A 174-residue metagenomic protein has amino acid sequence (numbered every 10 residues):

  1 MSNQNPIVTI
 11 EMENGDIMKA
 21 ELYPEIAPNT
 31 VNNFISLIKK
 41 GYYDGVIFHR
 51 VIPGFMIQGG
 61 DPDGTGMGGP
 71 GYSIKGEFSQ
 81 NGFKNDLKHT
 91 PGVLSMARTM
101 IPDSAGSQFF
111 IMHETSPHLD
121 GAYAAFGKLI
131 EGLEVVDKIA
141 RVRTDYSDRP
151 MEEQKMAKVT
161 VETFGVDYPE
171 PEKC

Functional and structural regions predicted by a protein language model:
M1-C174: Cyclophilin-like peptidyl-prolyl cis-trans isomerases
